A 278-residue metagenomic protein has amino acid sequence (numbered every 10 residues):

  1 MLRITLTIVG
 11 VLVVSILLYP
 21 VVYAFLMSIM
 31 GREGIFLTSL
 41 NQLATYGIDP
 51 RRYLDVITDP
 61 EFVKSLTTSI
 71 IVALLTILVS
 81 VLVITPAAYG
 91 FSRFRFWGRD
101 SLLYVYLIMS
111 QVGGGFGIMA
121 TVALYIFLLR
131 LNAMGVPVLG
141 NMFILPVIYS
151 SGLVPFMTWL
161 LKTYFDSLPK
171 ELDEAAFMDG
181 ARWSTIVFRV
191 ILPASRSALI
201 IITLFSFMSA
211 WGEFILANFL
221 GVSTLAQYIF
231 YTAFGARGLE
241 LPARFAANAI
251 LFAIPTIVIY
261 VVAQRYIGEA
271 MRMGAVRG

Functional and structural regions predicted by a protein language model:
M1-G278: A hydrophobic, multi-pass inner-membrane permease signature
